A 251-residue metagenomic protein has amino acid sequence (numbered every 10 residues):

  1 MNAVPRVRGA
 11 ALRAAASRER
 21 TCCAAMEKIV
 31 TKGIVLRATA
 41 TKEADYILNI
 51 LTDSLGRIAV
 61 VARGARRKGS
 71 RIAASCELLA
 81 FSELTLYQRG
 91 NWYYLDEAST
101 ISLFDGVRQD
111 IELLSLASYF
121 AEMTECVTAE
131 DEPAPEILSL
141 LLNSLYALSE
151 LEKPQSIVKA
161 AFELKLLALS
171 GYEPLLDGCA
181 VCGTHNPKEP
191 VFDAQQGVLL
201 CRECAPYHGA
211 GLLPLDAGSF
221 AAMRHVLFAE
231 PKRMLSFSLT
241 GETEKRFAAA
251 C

Functional and structural regions predicted by a protein language model:
P5-T21: N-terminal polybasic/positive-inside topogenic patches
A25-C251: Non-catalytic alpha-helical scaffolds and adjoining flexible linkers that form interface surfaces for assembly
